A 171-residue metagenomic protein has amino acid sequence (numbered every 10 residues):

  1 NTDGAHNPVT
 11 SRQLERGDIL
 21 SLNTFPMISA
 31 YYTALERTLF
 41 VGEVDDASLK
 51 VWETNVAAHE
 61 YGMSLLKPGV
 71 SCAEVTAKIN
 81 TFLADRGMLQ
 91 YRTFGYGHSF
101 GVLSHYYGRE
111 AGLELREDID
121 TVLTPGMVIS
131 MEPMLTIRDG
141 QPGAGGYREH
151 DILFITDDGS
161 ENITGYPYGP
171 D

Functional and structural regions predicted by a protein language model:
N1-D171: Active-site neighborhoods and metal-handling regions in enzymes and metal-associated proteins
